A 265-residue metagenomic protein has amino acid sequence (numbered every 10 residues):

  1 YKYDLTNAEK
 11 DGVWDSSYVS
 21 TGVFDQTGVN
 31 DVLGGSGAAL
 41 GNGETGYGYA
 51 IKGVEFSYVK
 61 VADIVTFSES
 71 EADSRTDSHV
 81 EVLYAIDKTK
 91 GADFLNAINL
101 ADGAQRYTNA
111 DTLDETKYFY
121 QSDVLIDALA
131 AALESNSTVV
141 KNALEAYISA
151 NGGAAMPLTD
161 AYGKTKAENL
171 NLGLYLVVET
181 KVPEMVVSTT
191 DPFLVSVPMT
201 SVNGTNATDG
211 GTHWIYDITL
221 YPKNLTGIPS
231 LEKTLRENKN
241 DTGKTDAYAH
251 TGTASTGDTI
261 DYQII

Functional and structural regions predicted by a protein language model:
Y1-I265: Solvent-exposed loop/turn and edge beta-strand elements of beta-rich ligand-binding domains
